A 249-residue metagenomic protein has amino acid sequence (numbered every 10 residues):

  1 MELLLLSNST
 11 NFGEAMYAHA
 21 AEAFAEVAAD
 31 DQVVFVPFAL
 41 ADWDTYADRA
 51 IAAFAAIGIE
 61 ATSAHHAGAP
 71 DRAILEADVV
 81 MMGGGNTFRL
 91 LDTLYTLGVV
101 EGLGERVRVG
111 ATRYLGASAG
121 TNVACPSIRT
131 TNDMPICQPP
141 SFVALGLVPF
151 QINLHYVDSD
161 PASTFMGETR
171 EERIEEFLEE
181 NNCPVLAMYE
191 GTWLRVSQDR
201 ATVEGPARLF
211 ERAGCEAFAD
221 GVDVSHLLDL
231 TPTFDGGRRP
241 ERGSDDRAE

Functional and structural regions predicted by a protein language model:
M1-A29, L40-D48, A52, R129-T130 (+1 more regions): C-terminal and late-domain segments of enzyme folds
L5, V79-G83, L115-G116, Q151-I152: Structural motif
H19, A73-E76, G102: A short acidic, amphipathic alpha-helical/loop segment
D31-Y95: Portal/gating segments that form or line small-molecule/metal binding sites
W43, T87-F88, T121-A124, W193-R195: Short, active-site-adjacent cap segments at secondary-structure transitions
R89-S163: Class I SAM-dependent methyltransferase SAM-binding "motif I" and its flanking Rossmann-like core
